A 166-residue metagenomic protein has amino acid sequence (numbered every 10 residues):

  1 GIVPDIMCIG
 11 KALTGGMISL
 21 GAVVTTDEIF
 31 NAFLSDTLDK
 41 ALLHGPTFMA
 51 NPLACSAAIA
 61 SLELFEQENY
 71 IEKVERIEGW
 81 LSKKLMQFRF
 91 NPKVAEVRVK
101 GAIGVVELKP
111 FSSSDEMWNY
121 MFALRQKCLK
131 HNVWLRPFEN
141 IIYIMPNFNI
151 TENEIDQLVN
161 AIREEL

Functional and structural regions predicted by a protein language model:
G1-L166: Conserved N-terminal phosphate-binding loop of PLP-dependent enzymes in the Aspartate aminotransferase
